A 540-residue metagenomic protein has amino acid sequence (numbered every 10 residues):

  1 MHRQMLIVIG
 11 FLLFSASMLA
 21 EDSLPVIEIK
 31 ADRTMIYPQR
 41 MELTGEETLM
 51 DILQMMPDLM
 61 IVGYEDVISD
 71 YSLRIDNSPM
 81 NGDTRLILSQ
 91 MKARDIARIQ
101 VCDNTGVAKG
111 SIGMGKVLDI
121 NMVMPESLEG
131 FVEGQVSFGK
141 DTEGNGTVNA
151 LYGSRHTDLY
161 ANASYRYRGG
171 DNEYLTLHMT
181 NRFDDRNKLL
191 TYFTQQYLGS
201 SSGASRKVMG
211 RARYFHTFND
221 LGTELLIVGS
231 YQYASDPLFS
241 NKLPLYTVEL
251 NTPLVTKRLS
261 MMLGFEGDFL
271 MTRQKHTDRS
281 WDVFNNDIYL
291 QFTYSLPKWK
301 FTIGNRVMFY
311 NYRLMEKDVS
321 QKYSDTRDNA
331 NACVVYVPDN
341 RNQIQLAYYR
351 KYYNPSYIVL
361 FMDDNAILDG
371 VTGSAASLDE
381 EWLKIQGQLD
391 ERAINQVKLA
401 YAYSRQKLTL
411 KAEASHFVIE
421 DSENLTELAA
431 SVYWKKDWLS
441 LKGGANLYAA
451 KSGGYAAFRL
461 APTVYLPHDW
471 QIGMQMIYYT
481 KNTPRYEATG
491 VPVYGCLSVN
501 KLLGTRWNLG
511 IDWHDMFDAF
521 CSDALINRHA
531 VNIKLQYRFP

Functional and structural regions predicted by a protein language model:
I27, M50-G82, A108-K109: Extracytoplasmic beta-strand/coil segments of soluble accessory domains associated with Gram-negative outer-membrane
L49-I52, L86-I87, S111-G134, G146: N-terminal periplasmic accessory domains that precede and gate Gram-negative outer-membrane beta-barrel machines
S78-T105: Short acidic/polar hinge/loop motifs at secondary-structure boundaries that mediate gating or recognition
V123-E129, L175, T180-R186, T194-Q195 (+6 more regions): Surface-exposed extracellular loop regions of Gram-negative outer-membrane beta-barrel proteins
L128, H156-A161, D185-T191, N219-L225 (+8 more regions): Repeated loop/turn-to-beta-strand initiation elements of outer-membrane beta-barrel proteins
R168-T247, M271-T272, W281, Y353 (+1 more regions): Flexible loop and strand-edge segments within Gram-negative outer membrane beta-barrel domains
F309-R313, K322, Y336, N340-N395 (+2 more regions): Surface-exposed extracellular loop regions of Gram-negative outer-membrane beta-barrel proteins, predominantly
C333, A375-S377, N527-P540: Outer-membrane beta-barrel "beta-signal"
